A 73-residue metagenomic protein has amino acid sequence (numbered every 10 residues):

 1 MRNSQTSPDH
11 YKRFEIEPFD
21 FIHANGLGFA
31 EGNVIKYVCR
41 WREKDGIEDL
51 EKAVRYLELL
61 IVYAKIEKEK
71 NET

Functional and structural regions predicted by a protein language model:
M1-T73: Intrinsically disordered, low-complexity regulatory regions that flank transcription factor DNA-binding cores
